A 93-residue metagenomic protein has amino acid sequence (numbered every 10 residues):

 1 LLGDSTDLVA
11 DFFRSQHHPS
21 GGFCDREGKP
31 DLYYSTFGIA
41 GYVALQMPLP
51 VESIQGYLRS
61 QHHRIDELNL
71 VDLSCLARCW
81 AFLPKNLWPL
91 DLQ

Functional and structural regions predicted by a protein language model:
L1-Q93: Preference for long, amphipathic alpha-helical scaffolds in soluble/luminal domains and all-alpha bundles
